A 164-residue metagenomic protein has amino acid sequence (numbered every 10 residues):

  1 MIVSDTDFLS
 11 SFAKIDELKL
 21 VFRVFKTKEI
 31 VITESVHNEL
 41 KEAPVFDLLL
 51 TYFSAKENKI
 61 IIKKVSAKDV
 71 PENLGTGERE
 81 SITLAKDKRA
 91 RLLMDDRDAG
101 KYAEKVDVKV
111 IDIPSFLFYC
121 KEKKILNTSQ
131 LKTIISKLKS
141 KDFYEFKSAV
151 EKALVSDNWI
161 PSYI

Functional and structural regions predicted by a protein language model:
V3-S4, F12-V65: PIN/NYN-family metal-dependent endoribonuclease catalytic core
D7-F8, T27-E29, K86-R91: Short active-site oxyanion
L9, H37, A99-G100, L117: A generic structural signal for short hydrophobic patches within well-formed alpha-helices
P44, G100-I164: Acidic, PIN/NYN-like endoribonuclease modules and their adjacent C-terminal/linker elements
K56-N73, R97, A149-V150: Acidic catalytic patch
T76-R91, D98-A99, Y119, K137: Acidic, metal-associated active-site segment
R91-M94, D112: Short hydrophobic alpha-helical runs that function as membrane-insertion/retention elements
